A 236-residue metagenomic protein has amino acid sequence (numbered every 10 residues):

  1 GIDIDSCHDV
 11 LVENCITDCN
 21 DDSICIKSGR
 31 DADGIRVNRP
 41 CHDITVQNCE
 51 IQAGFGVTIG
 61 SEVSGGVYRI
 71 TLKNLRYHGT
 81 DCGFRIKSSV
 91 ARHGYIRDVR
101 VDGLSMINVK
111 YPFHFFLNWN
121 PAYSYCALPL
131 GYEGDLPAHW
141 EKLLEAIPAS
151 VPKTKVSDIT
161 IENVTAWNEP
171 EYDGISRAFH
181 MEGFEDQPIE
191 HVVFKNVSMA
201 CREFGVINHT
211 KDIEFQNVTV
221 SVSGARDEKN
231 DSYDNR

Functional and structural regions predicted by a protein language model:
G1-R236: Extracellular/periplasmic carbohydrate-active domains that bind, remodel, or depolymerize complex polysaccharides
